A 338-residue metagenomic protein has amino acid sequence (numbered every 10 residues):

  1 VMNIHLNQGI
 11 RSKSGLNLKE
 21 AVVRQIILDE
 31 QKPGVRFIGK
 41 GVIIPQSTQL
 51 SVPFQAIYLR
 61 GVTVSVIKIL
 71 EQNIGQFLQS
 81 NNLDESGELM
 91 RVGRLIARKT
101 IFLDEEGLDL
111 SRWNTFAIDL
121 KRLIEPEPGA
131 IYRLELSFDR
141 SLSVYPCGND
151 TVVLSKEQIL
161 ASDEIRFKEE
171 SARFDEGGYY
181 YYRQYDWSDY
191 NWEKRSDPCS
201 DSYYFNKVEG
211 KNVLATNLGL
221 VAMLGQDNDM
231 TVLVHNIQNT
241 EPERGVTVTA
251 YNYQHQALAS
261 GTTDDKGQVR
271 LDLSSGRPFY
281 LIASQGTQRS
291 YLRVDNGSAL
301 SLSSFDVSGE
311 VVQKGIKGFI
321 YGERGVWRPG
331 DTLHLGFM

Functional and structural regions predicted by a protein language model:
V1-M338: N-terminal, cleavable Sec-dependent signal peptides of secreted/periplasmic/extracellular proteins
